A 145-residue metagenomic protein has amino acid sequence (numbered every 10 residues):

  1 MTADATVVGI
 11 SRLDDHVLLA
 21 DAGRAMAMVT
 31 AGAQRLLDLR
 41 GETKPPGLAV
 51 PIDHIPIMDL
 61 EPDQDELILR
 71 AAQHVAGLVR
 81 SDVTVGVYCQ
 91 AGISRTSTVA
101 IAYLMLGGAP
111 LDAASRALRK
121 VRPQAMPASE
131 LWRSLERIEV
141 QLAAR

Functional and structural regions predicted by a protein language model:
T2-G86, M105-R137: Cysteine-based protein phosphatase catalytic domain of the PTP/DSP
D82-I101: A phosphate-binding catalytic loop at a beta-strand-loop-alpha-helix junction that coordinates phosphoryl groups
Q141-R145: C-terminal domain-closing interface element
